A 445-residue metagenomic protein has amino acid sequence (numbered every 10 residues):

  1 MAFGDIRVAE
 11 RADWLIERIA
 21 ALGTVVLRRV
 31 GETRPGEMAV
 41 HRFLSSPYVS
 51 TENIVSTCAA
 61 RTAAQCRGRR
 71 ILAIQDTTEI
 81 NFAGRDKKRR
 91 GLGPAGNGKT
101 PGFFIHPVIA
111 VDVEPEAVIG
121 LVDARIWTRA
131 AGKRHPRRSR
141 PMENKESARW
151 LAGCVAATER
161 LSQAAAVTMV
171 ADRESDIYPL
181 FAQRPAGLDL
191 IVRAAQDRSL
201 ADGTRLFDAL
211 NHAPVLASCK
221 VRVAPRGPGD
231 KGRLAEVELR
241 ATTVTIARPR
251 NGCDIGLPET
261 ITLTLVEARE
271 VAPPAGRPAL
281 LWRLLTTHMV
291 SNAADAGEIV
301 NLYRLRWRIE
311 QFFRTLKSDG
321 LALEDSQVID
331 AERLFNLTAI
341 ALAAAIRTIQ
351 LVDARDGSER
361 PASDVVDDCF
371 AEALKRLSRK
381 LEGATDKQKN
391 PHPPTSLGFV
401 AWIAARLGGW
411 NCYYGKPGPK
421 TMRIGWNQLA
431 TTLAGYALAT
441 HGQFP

Functional and structural regions predicted by a protein language model:
M1-R89, N97-F104, I109-P445: Single, function-defining residue in the core of a domain
